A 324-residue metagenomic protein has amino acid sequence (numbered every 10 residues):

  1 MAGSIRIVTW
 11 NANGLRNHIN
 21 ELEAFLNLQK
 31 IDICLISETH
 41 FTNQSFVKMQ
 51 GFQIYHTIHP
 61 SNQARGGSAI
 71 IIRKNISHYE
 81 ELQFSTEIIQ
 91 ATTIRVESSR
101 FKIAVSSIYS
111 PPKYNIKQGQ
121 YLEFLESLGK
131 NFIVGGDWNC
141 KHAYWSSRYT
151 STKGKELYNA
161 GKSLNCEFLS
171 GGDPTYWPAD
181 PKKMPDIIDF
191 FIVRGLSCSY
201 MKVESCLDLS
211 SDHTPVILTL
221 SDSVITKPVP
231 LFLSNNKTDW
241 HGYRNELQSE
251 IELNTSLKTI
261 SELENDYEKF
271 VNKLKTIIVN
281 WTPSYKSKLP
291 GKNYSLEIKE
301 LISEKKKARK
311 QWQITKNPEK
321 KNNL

Functional and structural regions predicted by a protein language model:
M1-L324: A shared catalytic/ligand-binding motif for oxyanion handling
